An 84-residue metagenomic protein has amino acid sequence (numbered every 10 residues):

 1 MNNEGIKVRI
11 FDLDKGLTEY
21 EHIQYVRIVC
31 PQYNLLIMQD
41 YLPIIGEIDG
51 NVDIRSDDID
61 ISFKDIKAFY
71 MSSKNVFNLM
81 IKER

Functional and structural regions predicted by a protein language model:
M1-K7, F11: N-terminal export/targeting signal detector
R9-R84: Compact, glycine-rich, soluble single-domain proteins
